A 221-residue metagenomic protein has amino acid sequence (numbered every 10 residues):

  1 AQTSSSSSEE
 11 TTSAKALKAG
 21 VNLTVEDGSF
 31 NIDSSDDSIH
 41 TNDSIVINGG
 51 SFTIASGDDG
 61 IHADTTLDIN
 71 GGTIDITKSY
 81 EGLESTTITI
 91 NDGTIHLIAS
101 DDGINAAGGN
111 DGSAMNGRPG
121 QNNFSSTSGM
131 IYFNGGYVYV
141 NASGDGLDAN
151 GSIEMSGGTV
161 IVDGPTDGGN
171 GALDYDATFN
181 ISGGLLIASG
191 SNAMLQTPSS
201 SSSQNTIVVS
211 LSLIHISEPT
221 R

Functional and structural regions predicted by a protein language model:
A1-S217, R221: A composition-driven surface/loop motif
